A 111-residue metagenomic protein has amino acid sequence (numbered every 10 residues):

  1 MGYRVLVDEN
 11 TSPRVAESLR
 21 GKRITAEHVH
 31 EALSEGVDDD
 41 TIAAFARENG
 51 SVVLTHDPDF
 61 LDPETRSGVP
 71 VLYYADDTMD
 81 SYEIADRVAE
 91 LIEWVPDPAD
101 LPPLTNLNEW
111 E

Functional and structural regions predicted by a protein language model:
M1-E111: Acidic, polar-rich N-terminal leader regions of halophilic archaeal proteins
